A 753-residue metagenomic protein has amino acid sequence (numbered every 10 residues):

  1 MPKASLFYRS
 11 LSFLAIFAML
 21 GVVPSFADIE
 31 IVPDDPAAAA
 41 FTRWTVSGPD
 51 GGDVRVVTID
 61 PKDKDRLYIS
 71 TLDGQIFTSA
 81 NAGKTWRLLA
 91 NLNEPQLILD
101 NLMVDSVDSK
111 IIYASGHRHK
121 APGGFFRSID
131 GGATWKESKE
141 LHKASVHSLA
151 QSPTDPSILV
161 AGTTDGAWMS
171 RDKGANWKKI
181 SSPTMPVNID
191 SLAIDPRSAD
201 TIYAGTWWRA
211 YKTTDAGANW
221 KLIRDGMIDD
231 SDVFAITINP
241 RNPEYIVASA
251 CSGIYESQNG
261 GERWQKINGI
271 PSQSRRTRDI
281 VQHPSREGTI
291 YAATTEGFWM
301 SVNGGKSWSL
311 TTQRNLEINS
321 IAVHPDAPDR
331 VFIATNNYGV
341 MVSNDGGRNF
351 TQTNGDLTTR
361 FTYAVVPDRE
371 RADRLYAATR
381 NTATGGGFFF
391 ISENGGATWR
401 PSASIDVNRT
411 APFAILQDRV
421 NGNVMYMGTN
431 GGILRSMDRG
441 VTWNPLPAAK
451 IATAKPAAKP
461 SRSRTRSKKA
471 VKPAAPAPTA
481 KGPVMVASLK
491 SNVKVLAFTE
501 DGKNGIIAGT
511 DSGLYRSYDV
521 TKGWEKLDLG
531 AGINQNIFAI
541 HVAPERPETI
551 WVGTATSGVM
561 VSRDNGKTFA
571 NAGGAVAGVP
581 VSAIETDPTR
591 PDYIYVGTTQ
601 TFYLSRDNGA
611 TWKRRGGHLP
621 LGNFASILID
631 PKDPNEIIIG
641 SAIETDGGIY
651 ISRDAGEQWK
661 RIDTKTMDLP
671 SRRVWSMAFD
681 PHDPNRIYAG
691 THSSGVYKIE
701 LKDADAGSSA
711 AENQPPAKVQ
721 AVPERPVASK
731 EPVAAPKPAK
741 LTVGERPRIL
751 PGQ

Functional and structural regions predicted by a protein language model:
M1-P2, A27: Initiator methionine at the very start of the polypeptide chain
P2-S12: Bacterial N-terminal signal peptides that target proteins for export
F13-F17, V22-Q753: Extracellular glycan-interacting surfaces
